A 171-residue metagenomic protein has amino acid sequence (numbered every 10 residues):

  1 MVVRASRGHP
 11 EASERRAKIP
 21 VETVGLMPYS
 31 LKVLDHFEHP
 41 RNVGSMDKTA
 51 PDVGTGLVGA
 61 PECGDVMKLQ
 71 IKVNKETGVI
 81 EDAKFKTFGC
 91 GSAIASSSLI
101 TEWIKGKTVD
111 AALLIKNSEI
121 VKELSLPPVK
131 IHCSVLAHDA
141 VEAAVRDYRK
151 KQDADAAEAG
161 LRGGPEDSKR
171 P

Functional and structural regions predicted by a protein language model:
V2-P10, K18: Intrinsic, low-complexity polybasic segments
T23-D47, T55-G56, K107-A111, I115-P171: C-terminal binding/interaction regions
H39-I80: Structured beta-strand/loop patches that form or line metal/cofactor-binding pockets in enzymes
C63, T87-A95, C133: Short, thiol/selenol-centered motifs that function as redox-active sites or metal-ligating centers
N74-F85, S118-E123: Glycine/charged-rich beta-loop-alpha catalytic/anionic-binding loops adjacent to active sites
S92-K107: Alpha-helical support elements that line or immediately flank enzyme active sites and cofactor-binding pockets
